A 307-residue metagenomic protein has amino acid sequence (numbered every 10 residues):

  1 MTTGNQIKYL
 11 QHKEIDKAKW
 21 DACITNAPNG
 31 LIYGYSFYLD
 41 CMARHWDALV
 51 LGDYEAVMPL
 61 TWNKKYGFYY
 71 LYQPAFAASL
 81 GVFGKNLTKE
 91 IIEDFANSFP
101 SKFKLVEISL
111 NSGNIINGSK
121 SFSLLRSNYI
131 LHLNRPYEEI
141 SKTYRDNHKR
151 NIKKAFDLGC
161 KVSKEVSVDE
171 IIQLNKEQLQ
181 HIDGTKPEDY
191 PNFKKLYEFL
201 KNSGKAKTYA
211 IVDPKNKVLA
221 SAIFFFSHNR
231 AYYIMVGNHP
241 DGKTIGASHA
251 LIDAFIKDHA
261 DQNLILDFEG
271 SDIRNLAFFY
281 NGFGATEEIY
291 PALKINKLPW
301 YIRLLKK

Functional and structural regions predicted by a protein language model:
T2, W62-F68, G113, S119-E139 (+1 more regions): Active-site/acyl-donor-binding loops of N-acyltransferases
T2-D53, M58-G67, L110-K243: A conserved beta-strand-loop-helix scaffold within acyl/acetyltransferase catalytic domains
R44-W46, S101-F103, A206, D261-N263: Short, high-confidence coil segments that cap the C-terminus of an alpha-helix and link into the following beta-strand
L49-V50, K104-L110, L266-F268: Short, hydrophobic beta-strand segments that form beta-sheet elements in well-ordered domains
K64-S79: Conserved acyl-donor/pantetheine-binding loop and adjacent beta-alpha core of acyl/acetyltransferases and related
A78-N86: The substrate-binding groove and active-site-proximal loops of carbohydrate-active enzymes, especially glycoside
K89-L125: Non-catalytic accessory segments adjacent to catalytic cores
E93-D94, E198-F199, K205-R303: Aromatic (often tryptophan-rich) hydrophobic motifs at membrane interfaces
